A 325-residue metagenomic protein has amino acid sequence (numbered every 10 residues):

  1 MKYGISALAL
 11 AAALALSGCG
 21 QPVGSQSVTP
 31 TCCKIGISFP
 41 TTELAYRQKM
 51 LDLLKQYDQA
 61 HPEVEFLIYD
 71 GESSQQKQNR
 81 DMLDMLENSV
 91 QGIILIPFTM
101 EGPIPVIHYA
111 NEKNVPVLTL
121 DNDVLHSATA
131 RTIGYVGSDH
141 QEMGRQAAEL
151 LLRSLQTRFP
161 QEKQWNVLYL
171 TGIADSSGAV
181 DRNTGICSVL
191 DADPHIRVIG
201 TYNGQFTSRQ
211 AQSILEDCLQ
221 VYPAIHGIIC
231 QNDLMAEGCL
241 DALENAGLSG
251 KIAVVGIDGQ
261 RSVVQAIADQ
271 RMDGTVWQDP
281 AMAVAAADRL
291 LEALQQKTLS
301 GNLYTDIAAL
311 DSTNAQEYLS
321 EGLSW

Functional and structural regions predicted by a protein language model:
M1-K34, Q59-A60, H108-K113, S324: Short, low-complexity disordered leader/linker segments with a strong preference for bacterial N-terminal type II
C19-G20, T31, Q164, Y169-G178 (+2 more regions): Hinge/cleft segment of the Venus flytrap/periplasmic-binding protein
C33-L53, Y57, H61, L67-D84 (+4 more regions): Extracytoplasmic "Venus flytrap"
Y46-A60, M143-L150, S177-I196, Q210 (+3 more regions): Short, solvent-exposed amphipathic alpha-helices that sit in or adjacent to ligand/effector-binding or catalytic
A60-G71, V167-Y169, L190-G204, S208: Short beta-strand elements in bilobed, periplasmic/extracellular small-molecule ligand-binding domains
Q78, Y135-Q164, A211, G259-V263 (+1 more regions): Hydrophobic alpha-helical segments within soluble ligand-binding/sensing domains
L83, L95-E112, I186, G200-Q265: Hydrophobic alpha-helical
P105-E142, N166, Q260-A268, L319: Flexible loop/hinge segments that line or gate small-molecule binding clefts
